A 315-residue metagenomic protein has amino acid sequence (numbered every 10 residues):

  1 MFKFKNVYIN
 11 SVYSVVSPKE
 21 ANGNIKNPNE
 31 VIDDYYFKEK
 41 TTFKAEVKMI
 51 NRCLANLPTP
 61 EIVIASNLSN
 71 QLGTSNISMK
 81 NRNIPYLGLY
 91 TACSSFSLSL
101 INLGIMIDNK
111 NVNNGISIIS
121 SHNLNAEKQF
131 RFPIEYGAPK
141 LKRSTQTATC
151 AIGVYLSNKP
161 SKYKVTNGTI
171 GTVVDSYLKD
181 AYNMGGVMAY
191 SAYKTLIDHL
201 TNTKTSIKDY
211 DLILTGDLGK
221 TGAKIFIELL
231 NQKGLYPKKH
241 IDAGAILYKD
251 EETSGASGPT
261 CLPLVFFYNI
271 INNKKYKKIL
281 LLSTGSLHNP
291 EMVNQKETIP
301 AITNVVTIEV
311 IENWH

Functional and structural regions predicted by a protein language model:
M1-L87, I152-H315: Conserved "HGTGT" condensation-loop signature of ketosynthase/thiolase-family condensing enzymes that catalyze
I77-M79, P85-S144: A generic, well-ordered mixed alpha/beta core segment in the N-terminal half of proteins
K142-A151, Y155: Phosphate/pyrophosphate-binding betaalpha-module
